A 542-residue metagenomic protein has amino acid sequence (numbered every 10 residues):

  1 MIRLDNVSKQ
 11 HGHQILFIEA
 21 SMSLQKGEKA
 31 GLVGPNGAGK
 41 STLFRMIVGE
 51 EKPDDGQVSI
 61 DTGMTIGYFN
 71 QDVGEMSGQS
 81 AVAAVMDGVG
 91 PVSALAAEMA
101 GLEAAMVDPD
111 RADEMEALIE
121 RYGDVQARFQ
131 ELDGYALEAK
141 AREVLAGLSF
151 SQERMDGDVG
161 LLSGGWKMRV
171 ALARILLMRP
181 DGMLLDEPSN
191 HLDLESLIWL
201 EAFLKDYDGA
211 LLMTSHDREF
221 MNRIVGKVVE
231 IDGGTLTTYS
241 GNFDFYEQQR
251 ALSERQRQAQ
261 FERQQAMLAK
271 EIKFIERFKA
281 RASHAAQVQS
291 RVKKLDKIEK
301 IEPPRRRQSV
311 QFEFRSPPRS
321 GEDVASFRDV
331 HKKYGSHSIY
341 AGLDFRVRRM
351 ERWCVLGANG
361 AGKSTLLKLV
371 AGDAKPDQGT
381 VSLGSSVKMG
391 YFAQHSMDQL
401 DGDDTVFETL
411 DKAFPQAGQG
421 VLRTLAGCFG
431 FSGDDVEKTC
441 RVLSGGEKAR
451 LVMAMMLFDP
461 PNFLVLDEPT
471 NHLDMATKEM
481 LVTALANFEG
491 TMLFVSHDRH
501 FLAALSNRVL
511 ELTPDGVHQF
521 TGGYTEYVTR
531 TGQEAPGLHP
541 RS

Functional and structural regions predicted by a protein language model:
M1-F261, Q308, R315-S542: ABC ATP-binding cassette signature C-motif
L102, P109, L132, A139 (+5 more regions): Hydrophobic stripe of amphipathic alpha-helices that form coiled-coil interfaces
E153, A266, P304-R306: Short, flexible active-site-proximal loops enriched in glycine and acidic residues
V225, I272, D296-E299, S506: Short, amphipathic alpha-helical segments that act as regulatory/interfacial helices in nucleotide-processing proteins
R257-K279, H284-K293, Q308-S309, T529-S542: ABC ATPase nucleotide-binding domains
